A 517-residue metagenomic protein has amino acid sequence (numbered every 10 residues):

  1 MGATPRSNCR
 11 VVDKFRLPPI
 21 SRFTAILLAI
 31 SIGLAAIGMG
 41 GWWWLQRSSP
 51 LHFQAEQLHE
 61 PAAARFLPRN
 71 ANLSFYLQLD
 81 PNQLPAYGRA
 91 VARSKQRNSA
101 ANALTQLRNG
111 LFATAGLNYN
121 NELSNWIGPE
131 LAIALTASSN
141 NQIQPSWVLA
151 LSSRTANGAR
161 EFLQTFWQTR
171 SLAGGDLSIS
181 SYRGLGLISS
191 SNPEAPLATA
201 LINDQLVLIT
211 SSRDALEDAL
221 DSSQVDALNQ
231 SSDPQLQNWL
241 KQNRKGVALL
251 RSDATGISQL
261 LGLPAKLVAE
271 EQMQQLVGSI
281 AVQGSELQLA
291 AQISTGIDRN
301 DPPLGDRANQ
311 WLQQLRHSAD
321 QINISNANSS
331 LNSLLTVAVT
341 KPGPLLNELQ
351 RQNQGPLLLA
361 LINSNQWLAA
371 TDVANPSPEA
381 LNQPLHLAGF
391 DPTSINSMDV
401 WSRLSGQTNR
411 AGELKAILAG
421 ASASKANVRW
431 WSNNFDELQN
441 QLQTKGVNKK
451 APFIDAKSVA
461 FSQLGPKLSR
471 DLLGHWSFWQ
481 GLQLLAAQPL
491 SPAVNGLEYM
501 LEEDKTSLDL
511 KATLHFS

Functional and structural regions predicted by a protein language model:
M1-V12: N-terminal intrinsically disordered, acidic low-complexity segments at the extreme N-terminus
K14-Q46, Q54-A63, I202-N203, S211 (+2 more regions): Leucine-rich, highly hydrophobic segment in Treponema pallidum outer-membrane-associated proteins
P18-A25, A35-G174, G184, G262-L267 (+2 more regions): Structural boundary/hinge residues at secondary-structure and domain interfaces
F75, N121-L236, Q352-A456: Single conserved position on a long alpha-helix in the C-terminal lobe of the eukaryotic protein kinase
Q83-L84, I257-S258, T408-G412, K467-R470: A short acidic, often aromatic-flanked loop/helix-cap motif at beta-alpha or helix-coil junctions that lines enzyme
R93-R97, G110-L117, P129, T169 (+13 more regions): Surface-exposed polar/charged interaction patches
S99-N102, T114, S231, T340 (+3 more regions): Alpha-helix boundary/N-cap detector
M273-V277, N347, N409-I417: Aromatic/basic-lined ligand-recognition segments that form π-stacking hydrophobic pockets flanked by Lys/Arg to engage
